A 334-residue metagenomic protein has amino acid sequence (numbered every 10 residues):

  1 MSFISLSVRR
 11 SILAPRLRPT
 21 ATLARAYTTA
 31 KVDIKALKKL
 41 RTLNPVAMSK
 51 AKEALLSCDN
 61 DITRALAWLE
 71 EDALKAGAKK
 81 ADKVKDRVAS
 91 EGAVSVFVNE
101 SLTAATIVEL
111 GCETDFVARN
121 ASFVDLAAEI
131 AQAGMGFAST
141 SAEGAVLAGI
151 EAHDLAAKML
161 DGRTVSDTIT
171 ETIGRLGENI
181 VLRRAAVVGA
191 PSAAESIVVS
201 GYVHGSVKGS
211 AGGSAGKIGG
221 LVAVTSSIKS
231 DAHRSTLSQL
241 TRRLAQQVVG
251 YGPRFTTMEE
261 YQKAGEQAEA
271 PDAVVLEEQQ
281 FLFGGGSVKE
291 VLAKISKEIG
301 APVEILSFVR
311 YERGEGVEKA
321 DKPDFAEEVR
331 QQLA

Functional and structural regions predicted by a protein language model:
M1-L17: N-terminal chloroplast transit peptides
S2-S5, L23, Y27-A334: N-terminal assembly/interaction segments in proteins that build large macromolecular machines
